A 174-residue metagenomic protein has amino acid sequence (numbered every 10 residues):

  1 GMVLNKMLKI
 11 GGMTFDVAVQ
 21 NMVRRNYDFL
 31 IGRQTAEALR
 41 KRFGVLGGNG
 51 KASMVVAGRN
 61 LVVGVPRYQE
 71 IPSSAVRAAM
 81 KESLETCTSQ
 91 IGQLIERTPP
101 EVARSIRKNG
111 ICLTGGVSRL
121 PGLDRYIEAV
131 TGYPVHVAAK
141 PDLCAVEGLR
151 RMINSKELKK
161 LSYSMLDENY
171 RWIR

Functional and structural regions predicted by a protein language model:
G1-V3, R104-N109, T131-P134: Short, surface-exposed connector motifs at secondary-structure boundaries
M2-L84: Phosphate-binding glycine-rich/basic clefts of nucleotide- and phosphate-handling proteins, predominantly
V19, I91, L113, L149: Residue-level signature of catalytic and energy-coupling elements of molecular machines, predominantly ATP/GTP-dependent
F29-R33, E96-A103, K159-Y163: Active-site phosphate-binding and catalytic loops of NTP-dependent enzymes
G44, G48, A103-I127: Glycine-rich phosphate-binding loops at beta-strand->alpha-helix junctions
A79-I106, M152-S155: Phosphate/ATP-binding catalytic cores across multiple sugar-kinase/actin-like superfamilies, primarily ASKHA
R125-R151, S155, K159: Conserved phosphate-binding/catalytic loops in two-lobed NTP-binding clefts
R151-R174: Acidic, glycine/GT-rich loop-and beta-edge segments that sit at the periphery of enzyme/chaperone cores
